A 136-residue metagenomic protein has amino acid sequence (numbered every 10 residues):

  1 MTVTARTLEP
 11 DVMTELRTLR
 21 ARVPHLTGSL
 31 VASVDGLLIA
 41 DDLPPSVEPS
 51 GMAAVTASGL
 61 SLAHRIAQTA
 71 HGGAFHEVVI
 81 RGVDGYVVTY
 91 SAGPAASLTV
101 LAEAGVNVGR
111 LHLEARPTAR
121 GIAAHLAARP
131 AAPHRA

Functional and structural regions predicted by a protein language model:
M1-L26, D35-A136: Acidic, low-complexity cytosolic segments
